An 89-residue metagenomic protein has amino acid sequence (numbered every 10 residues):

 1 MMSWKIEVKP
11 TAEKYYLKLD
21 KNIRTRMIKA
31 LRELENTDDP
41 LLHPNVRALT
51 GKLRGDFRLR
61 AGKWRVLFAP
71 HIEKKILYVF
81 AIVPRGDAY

Functional and structural regions predicted by a protein language model:
M2-K5, P10, K18-T25, H43-P44 (+2 more regions): Enriched for short, Lys/Arg-rich terminal
P10-T11, R32: Alpha-helix/helix-capping structural signal
E33-R58: A short, surface-exposed loop/turn module that caps and links secondary-structure elements
